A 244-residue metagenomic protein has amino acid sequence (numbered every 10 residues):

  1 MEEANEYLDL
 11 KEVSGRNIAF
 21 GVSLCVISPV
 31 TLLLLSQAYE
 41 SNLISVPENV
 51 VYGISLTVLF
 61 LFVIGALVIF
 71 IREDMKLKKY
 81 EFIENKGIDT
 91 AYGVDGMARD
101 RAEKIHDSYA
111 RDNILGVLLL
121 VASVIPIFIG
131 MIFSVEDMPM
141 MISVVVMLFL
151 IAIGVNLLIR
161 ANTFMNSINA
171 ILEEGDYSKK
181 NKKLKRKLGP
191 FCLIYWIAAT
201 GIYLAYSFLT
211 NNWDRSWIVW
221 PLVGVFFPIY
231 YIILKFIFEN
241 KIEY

Functional and structural regions predicted by a protein language model:
E2-Y244: Hydrophobic alpha-helical bundles in membrane proteins
